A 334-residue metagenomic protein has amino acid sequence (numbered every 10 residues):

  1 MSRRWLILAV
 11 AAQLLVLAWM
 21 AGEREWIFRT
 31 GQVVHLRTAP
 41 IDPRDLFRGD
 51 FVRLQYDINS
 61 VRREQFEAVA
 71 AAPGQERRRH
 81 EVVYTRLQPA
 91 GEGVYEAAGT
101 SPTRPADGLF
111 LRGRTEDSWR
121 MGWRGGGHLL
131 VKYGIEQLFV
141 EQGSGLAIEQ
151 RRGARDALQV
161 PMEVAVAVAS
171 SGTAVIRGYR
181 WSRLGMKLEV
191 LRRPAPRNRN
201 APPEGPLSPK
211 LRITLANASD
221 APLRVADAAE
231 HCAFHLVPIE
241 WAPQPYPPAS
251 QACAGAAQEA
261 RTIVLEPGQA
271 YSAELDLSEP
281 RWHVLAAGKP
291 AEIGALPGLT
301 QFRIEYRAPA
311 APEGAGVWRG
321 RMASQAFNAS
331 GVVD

Functional and structural regions predicted by a protein language model:
R3-E23: Hydrophobic membrane-insertion alpha-helices, especially the h-region of bacterial N-terminal signal peptides
V16-T38: Aromatic-capped interface at the extracytoplasmic side of an N-terminal signal-anchor transmembrane helix
R37-A68: Short extracytoplasmic
R48-D50, E64, D220-H231, P248: Short, hydrophobic/aromatic beta-strand segments
A97-T100, F110-M186: Extracytoplasmic/periplasmic terminal helices and flexible tails
I213-D220: Asparagine-centered strand-capping/turn motif at beta-strand->loop junctions
V225-L265: The feature marks short-to-medium sequence segments in extracytoplasmic or secretory-pathway proteins
Q269-D334: Surface-exposed edge beta-strand/loop patches
